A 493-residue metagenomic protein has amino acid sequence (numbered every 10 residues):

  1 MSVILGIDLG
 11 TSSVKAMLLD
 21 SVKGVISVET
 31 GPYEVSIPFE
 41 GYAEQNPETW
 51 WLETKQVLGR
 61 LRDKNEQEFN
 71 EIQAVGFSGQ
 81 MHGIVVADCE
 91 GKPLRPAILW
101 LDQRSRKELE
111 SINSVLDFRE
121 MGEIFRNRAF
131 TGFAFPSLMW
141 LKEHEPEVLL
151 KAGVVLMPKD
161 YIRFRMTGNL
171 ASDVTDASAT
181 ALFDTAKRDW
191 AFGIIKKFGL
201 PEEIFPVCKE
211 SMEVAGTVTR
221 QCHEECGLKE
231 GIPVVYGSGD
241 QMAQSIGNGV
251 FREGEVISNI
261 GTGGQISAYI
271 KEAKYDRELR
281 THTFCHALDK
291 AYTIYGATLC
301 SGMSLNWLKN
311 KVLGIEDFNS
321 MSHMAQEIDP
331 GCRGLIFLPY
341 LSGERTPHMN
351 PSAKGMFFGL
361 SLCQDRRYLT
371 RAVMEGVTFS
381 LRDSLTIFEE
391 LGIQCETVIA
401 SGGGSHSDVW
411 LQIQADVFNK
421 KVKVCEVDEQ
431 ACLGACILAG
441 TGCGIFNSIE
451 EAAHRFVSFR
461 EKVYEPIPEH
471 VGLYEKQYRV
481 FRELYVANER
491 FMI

Functional and structural regions predicted by a protein language model:
M1-R95, E123, K151, H223-E224 (+5 more regions): N-terminal glycine/serine-rich phosphate-binding loop of ATP-dependent small-molecule kinases, especially carbohydrate
L5-G6, L18, R106, N113-A171 (+4 more regions): Active-site core segments that coordinate phosphate-bearing ligands/cofactors across diverse enzyme families
K23, N46, V75, D102 (+3 more regions): Residue-level signal for inorganic ion chemistry
S27-G31, P206, K462: Structural signal for short hydrophobic segments within the conserved structured cores of catalytic domains across
G59, K64-W100, R128-G132, R163-D184 (+2 more regions): Short beta-strand-loop/turn "lid" adjacent to the catalytic site in phosphate-handling enzymes
E66-F69, S78, E202, V250 (+1 more regions): Alpha-helix termination/capping residues and helix-transition junctions
